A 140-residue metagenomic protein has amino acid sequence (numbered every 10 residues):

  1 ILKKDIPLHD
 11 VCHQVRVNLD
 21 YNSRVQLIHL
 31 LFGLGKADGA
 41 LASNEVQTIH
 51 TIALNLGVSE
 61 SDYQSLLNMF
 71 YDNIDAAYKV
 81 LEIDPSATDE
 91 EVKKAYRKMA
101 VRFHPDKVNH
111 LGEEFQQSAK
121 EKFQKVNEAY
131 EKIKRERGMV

Functional and structural regions predicted by a protein language model:
I1-K36, S43-V140: Small-residue-enriched hydrophobic alpha-helices in membranes
